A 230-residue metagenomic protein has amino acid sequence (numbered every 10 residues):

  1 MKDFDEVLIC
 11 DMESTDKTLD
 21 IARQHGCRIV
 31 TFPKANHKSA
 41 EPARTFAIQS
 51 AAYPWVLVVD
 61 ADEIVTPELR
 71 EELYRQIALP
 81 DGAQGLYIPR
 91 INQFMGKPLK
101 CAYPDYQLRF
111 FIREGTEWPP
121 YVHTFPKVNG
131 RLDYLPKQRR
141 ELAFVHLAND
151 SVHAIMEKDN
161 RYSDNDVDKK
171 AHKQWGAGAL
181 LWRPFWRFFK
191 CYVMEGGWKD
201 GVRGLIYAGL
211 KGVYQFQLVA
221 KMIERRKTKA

Functional and structural regions predicted by a protein language model:
M1-I9: Short, acidic, metal-binding catalytic loop of nucleotide-sugar glycosyltransferases
D3, Q24-G26, Y106: Short, structured coil segments at secondary-structure junctions
E6, R28, R131-D133: Conserved beta-strand segments of alpha/beta enzyme cores
D11, T31-P33, P89: Residue-level recognition of beta-strand->loop/alpha-helix junctions
D11-D20: A conserved acidic beta->alpha catalytic loop
L19-A52: Conserved donor nucleotide-binding strand/loop of the catalytic core
F32, V59-A61: Cofactor-binding loops of NAD(P)H-dependent oxidoreductases, dominated by short-chain dehydrogenase/reductases
E41-I48, W55, V59, T66-K229: Catalytic-site signature of metal-activated, phosphate-bearing donor transferases, centered on the GT-A/GT-A-like
